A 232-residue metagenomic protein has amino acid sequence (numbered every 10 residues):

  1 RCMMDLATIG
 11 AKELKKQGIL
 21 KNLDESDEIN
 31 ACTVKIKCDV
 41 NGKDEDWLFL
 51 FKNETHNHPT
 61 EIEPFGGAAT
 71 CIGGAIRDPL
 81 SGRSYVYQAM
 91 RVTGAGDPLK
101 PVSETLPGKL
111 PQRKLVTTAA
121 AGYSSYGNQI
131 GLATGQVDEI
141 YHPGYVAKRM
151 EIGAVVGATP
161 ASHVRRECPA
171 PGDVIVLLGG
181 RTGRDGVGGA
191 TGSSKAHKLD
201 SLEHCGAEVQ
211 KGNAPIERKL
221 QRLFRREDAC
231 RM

Functional and structural regions predicted by a protein language model:
R1-M232: Glycine/proline-enriched, intrinsically flexible loops and inter-domain linkers
